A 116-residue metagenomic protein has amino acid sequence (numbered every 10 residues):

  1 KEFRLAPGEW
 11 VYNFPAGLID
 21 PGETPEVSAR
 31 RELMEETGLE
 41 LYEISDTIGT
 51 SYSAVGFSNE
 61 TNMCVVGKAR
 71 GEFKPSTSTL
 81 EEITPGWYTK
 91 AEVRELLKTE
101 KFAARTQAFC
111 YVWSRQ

Functional and structural regions predicted by a protein language model:
K1-E9, N13-A16: A glycine-rich, hydrophobic loop/mini-helix early in the fold
Y12, A16-T106: Unchanged
A108-Q116: Short, amphipathic C-terminal "tail helix"
